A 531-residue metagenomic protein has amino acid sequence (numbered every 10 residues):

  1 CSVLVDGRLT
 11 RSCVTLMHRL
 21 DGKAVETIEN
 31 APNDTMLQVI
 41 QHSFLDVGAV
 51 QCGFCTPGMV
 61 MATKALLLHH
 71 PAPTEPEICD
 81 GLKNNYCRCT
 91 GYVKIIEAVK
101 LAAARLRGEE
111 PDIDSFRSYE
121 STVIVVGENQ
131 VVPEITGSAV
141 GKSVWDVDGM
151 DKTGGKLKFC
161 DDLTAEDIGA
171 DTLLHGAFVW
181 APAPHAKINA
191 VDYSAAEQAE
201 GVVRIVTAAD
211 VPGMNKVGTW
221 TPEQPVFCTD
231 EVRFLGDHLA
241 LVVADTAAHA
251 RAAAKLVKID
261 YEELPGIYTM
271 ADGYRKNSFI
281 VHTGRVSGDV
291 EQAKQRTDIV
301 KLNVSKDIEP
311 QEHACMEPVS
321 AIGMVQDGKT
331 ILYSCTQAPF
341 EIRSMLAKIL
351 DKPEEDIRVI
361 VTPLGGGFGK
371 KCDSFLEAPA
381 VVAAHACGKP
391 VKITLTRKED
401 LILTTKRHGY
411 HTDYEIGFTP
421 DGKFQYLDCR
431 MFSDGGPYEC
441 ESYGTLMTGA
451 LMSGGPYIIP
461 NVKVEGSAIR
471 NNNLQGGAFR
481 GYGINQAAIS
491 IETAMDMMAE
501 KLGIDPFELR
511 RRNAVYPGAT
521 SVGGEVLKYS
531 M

Functional and structural regions predicted by a protein language model:
C1-E128: Signature of N-terminal electron-transfer/Fe-S-associated modules in redox systems
R19, A31, V211, T336-P339 (+5 more regions): Acidic, glycine-rich active-site loops and adjacent beta-strand->loop/helix elements that engage anionic groups
G48, K142, D148-G154, V286-A321 (+2 more regions): Glycine-rich loop/linker segments at domain edges
M59, L68, A177-A208, L241-D260 (+5 more regions): Alpha-helical support elements that line or immediately flank enzyme active sites and cofactor-binding pockets
P76-K83, A208, E355-T362, G388-K398 (+3 more regions): Beta-strand segments within the central parallel beta-sheet cores of soluble alpha/beta enzyme folds
I96-V99, E120-I124, E223-H249, F368-P420 (+2 more regions): Glycine-rich and small/hydrophobic secondary-structure elements
A104-T283: Flexible, low-hydrophobicity surface segments
D307-E312, R511-M531: Accessory "access/gating" subregions that flank catalytic or transport cores
